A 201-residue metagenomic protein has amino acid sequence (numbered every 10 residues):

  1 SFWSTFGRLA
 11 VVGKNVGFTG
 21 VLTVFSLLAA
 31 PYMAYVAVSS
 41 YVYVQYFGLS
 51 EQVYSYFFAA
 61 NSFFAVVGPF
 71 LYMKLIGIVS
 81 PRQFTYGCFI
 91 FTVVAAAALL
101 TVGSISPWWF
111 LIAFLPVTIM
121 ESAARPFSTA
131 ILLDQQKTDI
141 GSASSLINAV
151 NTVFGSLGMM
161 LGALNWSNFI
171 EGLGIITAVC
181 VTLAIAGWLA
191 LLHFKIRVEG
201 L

Functional and structural regions predicted by a protein language model:
S1-L22: Juxtamembrane intracellular "pre-TM" segments in multi-pass secondary transporters
G17-F58: Extracytoplasmic gate region of multi-pass secondary transporters
Y56-A65, N151: Transmembrane alpha-helical segments of major facilitator superfamily
S62-F70, S156: Residue-level signature of mid-helix packing/kink "hotspots" within the transmembrane helices of 12-pass Major
V67-R82, W166: Helix-to-loop junctions at the C-terminal end of transmembrane segments in multipass secondary transporters
R82-S128: C-terminal transmembrane helical hairpin of 12-TM major facilitator-type secondary transporters
T129-F169, I176-T177: A late C-terminal transmembrane helix in Major Facilitator Superfamily
I175-L201: Multi-pass alpha-helical transporter architecture, strongest for 12-TM Major Facilitator/SLC carriers used
